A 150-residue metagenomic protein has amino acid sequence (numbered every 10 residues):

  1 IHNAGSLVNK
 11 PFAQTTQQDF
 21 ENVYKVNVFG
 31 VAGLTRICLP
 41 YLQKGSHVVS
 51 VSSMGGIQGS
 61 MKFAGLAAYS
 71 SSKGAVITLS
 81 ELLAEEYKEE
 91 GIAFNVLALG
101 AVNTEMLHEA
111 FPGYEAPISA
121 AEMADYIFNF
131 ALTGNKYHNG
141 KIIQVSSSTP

Functional and structural regions predicted by a protein language model:
N3-V8: Conserved NAD(P)H cofactor-binding loop of Rossmann-fold oxidoreductase domains
K10-P11, I37-S46: A short helix-coil junction within the Rossmann-fold of NAD(P)-dependent oxidoreductases
P11-F12, D19-E21: Substrate-binding pocket helix/loop in short-chain dehydrogenase/reductase
T35-R36, E81: A short, exposed helix-loop element centered on a Lys and neighboring polar residues
H47-A75, S80-E81, E85-E89, A101: Catalytic loop of short-chain dehydrogenase/reductase
I77, E86-V102, Y137-V145: Conserved Rossmann-fold SDR core element
V96-L97, P112-P150: C-terminal helical subdomain
